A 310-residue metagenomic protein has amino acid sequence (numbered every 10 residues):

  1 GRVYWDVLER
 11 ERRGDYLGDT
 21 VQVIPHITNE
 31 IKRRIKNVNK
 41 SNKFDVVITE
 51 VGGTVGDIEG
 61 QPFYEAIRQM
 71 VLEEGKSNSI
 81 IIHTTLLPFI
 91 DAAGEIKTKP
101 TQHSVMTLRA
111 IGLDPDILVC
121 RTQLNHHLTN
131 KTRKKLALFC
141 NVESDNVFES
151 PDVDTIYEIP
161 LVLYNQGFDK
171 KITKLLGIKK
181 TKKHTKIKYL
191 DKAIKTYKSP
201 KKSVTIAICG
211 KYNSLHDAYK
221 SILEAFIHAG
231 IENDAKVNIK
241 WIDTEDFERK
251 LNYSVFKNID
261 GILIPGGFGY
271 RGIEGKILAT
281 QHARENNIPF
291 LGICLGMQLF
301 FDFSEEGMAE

Functional and structural regions predicted by a protein language model:
G1-N238, T244-G261, G267-G269, G275-H282 (+1 more regions): Flexible phosphate-sensing "switch/lid" loops adjacent to ATP/NTP-binding sites across phosphate-transfer
G292, G296: Gly/Ala-rich beta-loop-alpha elbow adjacent to hydrolase catalytic centers
Q298-E310: A conserved active-site-flanking secondary-structure segment within enzyme catalytic domains
